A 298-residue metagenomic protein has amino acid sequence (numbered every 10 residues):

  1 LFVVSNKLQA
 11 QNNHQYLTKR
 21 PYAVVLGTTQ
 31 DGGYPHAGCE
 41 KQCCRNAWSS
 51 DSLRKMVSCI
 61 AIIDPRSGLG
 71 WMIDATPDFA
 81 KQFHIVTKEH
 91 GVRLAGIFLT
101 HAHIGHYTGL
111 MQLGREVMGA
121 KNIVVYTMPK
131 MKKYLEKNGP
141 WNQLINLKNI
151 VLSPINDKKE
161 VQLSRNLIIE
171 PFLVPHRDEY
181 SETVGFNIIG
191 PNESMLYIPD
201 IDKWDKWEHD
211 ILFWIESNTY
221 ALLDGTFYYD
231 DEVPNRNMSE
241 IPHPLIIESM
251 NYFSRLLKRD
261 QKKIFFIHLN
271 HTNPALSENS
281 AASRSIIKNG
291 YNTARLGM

Functional and structural regions predicted by a protein language model:
L1-Q15: Bacterial Sec-dependent N-terminal signal peptides
N12-V86, L152-W214, M298: Core dinuclear metal-dependent hydrolase active-site scaffold
T18, V92, G105, K148 (+3 more regions): Structured loop/turn residues at beta-strand edges in well-structured enzyme cores
K19, K121, I145-V151, S164-L167 (+1 more regions): A short helix-to-beta-strand connector/capping loop
I63-Y126, T219: Active-site metal-binding motif and surrounding structural segment of the metallo-beta-lactamase
F98, I123-K132, L222-D224, F265-I267: Short internal beta-strands
K130-P140: A short, active-site helix/loop in glycosyltransferases that binds the activated sugar's phosphate group
N192-S194, I201-G297: Cap/insert and terminal regions of metallo-dependent hydrolase folds
